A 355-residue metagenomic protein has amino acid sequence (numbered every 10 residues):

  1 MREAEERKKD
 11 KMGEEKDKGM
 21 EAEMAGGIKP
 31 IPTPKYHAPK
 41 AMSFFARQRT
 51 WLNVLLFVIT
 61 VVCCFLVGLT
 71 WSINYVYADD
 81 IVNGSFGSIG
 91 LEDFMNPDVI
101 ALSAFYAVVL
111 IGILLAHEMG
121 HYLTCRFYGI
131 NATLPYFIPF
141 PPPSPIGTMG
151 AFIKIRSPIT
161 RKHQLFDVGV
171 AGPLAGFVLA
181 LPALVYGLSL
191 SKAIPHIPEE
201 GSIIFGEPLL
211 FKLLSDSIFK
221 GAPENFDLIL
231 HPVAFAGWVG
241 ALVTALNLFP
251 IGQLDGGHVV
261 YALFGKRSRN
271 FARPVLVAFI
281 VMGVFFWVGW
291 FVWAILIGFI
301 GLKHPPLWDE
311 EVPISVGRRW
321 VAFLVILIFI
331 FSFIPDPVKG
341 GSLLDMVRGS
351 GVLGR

Functional and structural regions predicted by a protein language model:
M1-R355: Hydrophobic transmembrane alpha-helices and their immediate loop junctions in multi-pass integral membrane proteins
